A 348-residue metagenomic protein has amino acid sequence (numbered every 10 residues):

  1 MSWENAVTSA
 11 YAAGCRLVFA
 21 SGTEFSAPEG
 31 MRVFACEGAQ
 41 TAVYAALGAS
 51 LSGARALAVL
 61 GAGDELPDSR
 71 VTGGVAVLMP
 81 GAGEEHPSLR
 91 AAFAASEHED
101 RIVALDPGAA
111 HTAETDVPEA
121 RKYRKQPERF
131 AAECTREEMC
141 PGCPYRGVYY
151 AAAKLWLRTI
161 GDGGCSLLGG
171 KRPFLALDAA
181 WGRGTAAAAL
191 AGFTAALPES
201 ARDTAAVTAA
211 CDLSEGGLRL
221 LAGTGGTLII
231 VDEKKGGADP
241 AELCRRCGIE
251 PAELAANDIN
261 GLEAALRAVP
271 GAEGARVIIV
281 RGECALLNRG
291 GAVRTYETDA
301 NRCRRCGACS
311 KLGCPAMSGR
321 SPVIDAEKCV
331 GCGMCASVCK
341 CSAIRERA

Functional and structural regions predicted by a protein language model:
M1-R90, D116-A201, E253: Thiamine diphosphate
T23, A151, R304-D325, V330 (+1 more regions): Iron-sulfur cluster-binding cysteine motifs and their immediate structural context in ferredoxin-like electron-transfer
A58-G61, A76-G81, A104-D106, V207-T208 (+2 more regions): Short beta-strand segments
S69-G108, E199, K234-A265: Conserved thiamine diphosphate
E97, R101-E128, E346-A348: Terminal amphipathic helices with adjacent charged low-complexity linkers/tails
L168-G169, P173-A196, C211-S214, E273 (+4 more regions): Glycine-rich phosphate/ribose-binding loops and adjacent secondary-structure elements that form binding surfaces
K171-D178, L213-D239: Catalytic or ion-translocation cores adjacent to nucleophile or general acid/base/metal-coordination motifs in diverse
A222, I259-R304, K311-C314: Redox cofactor-anchoring modules in respiratory/redox and cofactor-processing assemblies
